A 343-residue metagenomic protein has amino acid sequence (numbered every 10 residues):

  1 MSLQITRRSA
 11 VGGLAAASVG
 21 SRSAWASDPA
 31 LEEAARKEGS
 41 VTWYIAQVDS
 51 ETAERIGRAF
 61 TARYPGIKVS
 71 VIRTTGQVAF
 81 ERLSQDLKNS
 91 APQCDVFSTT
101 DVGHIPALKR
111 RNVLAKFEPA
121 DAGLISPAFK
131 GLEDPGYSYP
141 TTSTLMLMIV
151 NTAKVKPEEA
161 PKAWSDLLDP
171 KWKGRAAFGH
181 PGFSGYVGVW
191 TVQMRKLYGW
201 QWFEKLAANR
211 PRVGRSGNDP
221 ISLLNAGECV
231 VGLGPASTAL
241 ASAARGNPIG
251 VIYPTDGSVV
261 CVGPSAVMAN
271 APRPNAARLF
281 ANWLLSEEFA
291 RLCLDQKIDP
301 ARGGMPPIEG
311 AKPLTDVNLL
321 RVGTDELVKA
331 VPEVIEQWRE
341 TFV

Functional and structural regions predicted by a protein language model:
M1-A15: N-terminal secretory signal peptides and thylakoid transit peptides that target proteins across membranes
D28-R36, S40-T42, A46-G66: Short, polar/charged alpha-helical segment
Y44-G57, V69-S84, P92-I221, N225-E228: Extracytoplasmic ligand-binding site segments that recognize negatively charged/polar headgroups
G103-A107, V230-P248: A ligand-binding cleft/hinge motif common to bilobed small-molecule-binding domains
T144, E204-A207, V213-G214, R245-A271: Periplasmic-binding protein-like
I149-K154, T191-V192, V262-R273, L292-C293: A bilobed periplasmic-binding-protein/Venus flytrap-type ligand-binding module shared by bacterial periplasmic
W172-G182, L284-P307: Periplasmic-binding protein-like
F289, P307-V343: Extracellular/periplasmic bilobal clamshell ligand-binding domains
